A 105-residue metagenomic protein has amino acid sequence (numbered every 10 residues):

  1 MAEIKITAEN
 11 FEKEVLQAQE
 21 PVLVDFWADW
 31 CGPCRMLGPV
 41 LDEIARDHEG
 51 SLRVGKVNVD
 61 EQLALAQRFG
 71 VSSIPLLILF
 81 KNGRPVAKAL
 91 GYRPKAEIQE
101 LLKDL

Functional and structural regions predicted by a protein language model:
A2, T7, W27, R53-G55: Conserved Rossmann-like nucleotide-binding pocket used by diverse enzymes that bind dinucleotide cofactors
E3-V22, L63: A short beta-strand-turn-helix
Q19-E20, F26-W30, S73: Short pre-active-site segment immediately N-terminal to redox-active cysteine/selenocysteine motifs in thiol-based
Q19-P21, G38-V57: Conserved helix-turn-beta segment immediately C-terminal to the redox Cys motif in thioredoxin-like folds
F26-V40: Conserved redox-active cysteine motifs that mediate thiol-disulfide chemistry, especially di-cysteine Cys-X(1-2)-Cys
V59-A66: Structural microenvironment flanking redox-active thiols in thiol-disulfide oxidoreductases
S73, L79-L105: Non-catalytic, surface beta->alpha helical segment in thiol-disulfide oxidoreductase systems
